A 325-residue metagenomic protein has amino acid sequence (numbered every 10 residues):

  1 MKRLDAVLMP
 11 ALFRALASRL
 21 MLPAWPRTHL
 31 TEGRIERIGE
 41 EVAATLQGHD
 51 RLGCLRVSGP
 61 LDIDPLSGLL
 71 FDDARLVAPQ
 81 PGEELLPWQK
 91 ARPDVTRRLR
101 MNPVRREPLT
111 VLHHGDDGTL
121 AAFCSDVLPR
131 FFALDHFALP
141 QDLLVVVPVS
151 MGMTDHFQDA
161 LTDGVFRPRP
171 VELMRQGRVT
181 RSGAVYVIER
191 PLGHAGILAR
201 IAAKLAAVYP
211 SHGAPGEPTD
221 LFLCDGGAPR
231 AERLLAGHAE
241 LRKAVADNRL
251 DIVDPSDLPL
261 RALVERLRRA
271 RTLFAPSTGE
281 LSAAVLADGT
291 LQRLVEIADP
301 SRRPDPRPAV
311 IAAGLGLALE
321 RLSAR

Functional and structural regions predicted by a protein language model:
M1-R325: The feature primarily captures lumenal catalytic ectodomains of type II secretory-pathway glycosyltransferases
